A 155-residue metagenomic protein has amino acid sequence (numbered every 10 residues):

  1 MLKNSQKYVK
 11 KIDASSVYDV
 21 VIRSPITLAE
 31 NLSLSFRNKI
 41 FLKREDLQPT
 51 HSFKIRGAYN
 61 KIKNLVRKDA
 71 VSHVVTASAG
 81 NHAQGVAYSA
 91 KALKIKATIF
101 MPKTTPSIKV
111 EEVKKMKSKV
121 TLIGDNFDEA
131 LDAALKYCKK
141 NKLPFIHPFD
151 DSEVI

Functional and structural regions predicted by a protein language model:
M1-I155: PLP-dependent amino-acid enzyme catalytic core
